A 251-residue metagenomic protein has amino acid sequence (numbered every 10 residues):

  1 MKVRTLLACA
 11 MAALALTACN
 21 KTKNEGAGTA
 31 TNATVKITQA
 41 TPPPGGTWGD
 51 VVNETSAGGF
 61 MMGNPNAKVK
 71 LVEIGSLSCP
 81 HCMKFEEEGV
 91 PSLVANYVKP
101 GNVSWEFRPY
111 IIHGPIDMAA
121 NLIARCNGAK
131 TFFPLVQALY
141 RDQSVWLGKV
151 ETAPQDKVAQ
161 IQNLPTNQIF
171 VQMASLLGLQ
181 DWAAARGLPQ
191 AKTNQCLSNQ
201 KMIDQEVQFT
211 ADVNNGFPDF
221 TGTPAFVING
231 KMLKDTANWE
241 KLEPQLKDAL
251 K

Functional and structural regions predicted by a protein language model:
K2-A8, L16-D117, T210, N214 (+1 more regions): Extracytoplasmic thiol/disulfide redox context detector
V3-T5, N20-T34, S76, I169-K251: C-terminal cap of thioredoxin/glutaredoxin-like
W48, C126-N127, C196: Functionally engaged cysteine thiol sites
F60-N64, L139, Q143-V145, L233: Surface-exposed, interaction-prone regions with an acidic/low-complexity signature
P65, V69, P80-E88, G114-D117 (+5 more regions): Soluble non-cytosolic domains of exported or imported proteins
V72-I74, K157-Q160, P189: A short alpha-helix capping/helix-coil boundary motif
K84-F170, P218-D219: Structural alpha/beta surface segment adjacent to cysteine/selenocysteine redox centers across thiol/disulfide enzymes
